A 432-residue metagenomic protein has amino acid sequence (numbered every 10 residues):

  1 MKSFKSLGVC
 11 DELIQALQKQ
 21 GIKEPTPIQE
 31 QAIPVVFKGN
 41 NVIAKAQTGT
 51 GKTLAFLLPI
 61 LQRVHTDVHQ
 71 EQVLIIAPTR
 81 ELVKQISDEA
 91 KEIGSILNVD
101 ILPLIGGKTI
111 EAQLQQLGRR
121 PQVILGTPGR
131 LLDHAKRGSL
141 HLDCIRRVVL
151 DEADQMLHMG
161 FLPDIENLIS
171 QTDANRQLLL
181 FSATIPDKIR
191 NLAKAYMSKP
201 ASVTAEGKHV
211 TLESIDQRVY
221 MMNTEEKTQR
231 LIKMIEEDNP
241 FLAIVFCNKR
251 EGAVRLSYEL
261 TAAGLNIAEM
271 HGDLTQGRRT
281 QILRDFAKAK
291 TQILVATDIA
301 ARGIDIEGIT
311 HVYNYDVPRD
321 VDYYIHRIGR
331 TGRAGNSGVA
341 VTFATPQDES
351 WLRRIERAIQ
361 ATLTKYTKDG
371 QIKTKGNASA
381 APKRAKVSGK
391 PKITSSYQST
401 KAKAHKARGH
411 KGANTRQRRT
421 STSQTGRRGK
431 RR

Functional and structural regions predicted by a protein language model:
K2, K288, R353-R432: Basic Arg/Gly/Lys-rich low-complexity intrinsically disordered segments
K2-K373: Conserved helicase RecA-like core
